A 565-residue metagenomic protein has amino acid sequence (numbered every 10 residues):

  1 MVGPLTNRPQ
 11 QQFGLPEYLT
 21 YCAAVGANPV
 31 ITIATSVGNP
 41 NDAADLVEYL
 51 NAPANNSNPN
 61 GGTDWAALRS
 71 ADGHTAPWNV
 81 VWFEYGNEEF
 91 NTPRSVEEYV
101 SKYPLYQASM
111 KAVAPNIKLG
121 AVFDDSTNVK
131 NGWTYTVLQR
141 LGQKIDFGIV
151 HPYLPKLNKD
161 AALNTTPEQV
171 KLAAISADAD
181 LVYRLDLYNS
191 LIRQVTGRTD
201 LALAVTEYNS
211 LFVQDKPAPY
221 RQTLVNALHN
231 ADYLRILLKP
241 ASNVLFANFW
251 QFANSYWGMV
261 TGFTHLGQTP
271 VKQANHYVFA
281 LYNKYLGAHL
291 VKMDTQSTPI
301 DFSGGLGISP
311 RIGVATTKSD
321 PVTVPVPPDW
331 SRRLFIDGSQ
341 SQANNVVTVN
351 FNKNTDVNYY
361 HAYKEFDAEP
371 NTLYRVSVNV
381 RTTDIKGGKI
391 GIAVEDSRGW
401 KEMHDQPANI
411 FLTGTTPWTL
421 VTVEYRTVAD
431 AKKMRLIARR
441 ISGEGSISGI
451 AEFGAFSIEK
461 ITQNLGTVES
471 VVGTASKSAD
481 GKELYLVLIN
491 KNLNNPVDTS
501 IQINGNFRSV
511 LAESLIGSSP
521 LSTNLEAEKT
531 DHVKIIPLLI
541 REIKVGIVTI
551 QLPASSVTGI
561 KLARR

Functional and structural regions predicted by a protein language model:
M1-D160: N-terminal catalytic cores of secreted or lumenal carbohydrate-active enzymes
R8, K118, H289-S470, T474-G481 (+4 more regions): Extracellular and organelle-lumenal recognition/adhesion modules and their flexible linkers in secreted
G14-P29, S109-N116, K144, L187-D200 (+4 more regions): A structural motif corresponding to the C-terminal end of an alpha-helix and its immediate exit/capping segment
C22, L46, F83, G148 (+6 more regions): Conserved, mostly hydrophobic/aromatic
Y49-L50, S95-L234, P240, P299-F302: Noncatalytic carbohydrate-binding groove/subsite architecture in carbohydrate-active enzymes
A204-S309, G466-S470: Aromatic/acidic polysaccharide-binding cleft in carbohydrate-active enzymes
K482-N492: Short, well-ordered beta-strand segments enriched in hydrophobic/aromatic residues
L493-N506: Surface-exposed beta-strand/loop patches in extracellular or lumenal glycoproteins
